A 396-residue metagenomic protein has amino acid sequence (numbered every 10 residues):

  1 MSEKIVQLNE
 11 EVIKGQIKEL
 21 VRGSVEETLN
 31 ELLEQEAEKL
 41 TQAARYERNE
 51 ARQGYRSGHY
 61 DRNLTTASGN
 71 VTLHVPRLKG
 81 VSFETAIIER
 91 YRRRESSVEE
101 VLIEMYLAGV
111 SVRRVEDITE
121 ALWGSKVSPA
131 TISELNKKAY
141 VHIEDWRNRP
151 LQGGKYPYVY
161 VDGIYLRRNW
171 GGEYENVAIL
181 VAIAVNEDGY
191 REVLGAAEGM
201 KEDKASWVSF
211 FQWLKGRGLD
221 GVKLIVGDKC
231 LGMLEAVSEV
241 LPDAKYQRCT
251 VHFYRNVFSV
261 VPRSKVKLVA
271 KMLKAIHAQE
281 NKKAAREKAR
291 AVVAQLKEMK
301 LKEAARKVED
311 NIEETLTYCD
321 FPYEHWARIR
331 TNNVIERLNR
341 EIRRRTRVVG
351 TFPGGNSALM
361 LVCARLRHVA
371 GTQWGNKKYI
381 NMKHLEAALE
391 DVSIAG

Functional and structural regions predicted by a protein language model:
M1-E89, R167: Short, conserved DNA-binding cores of transcription-related domains
S2-K4, Q35-E38, Q42-A43, L107 (+1 more regions): Acidic/histidine-rich catalytic cores and adjacent linkers of DNA breakage/strand-transfer/modification proteins
H74-K79, A86-R92, S125-K126, T131-V226 (+5 more regions): RNase H-like nuclease fold core
E84, V257-A291: Metal-dependent DNA phosphodiester-chemistry modules and their immediately adjacent helices/loops in DNA-processing
S97-G109: Short, amphipathic alpha-helical "recognition" segments used to contact nucleic acids or chromatin
R113-G124: DNA-recognition alpha helix
L224-L231, A236-M272: Conserved beta-strand -> loop -> alpha-helix junction used to position metal-binding or nucleic-acid-contacting
